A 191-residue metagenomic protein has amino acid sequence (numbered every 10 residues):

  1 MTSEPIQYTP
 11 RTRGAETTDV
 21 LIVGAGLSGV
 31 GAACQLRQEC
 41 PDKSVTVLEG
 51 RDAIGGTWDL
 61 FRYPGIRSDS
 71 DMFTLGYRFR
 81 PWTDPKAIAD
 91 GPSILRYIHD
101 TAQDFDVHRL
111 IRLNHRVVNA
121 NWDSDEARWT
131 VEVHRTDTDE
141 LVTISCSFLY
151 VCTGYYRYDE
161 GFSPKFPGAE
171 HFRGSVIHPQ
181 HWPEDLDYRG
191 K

Functional and structural regions predicted by a protein language model:
T2-Y8, G76-P85, D90, I94-Y97 (+1 more regions): Glycine-rich dinucleotide-binding loop and its adjacent helix/turn
T12-A15, E39, T143, D187: Short, flexible hinge/linker loops that cap or flank conserved catalytic cores
A15-V47: N-terminal Rossmann-like FAD-binding beta1-loop-alpha1 element of flavoenzymes
T17-D19, N114, R189-K191: Phosphate-coordination loops involved in phosphoryl transfer and adenosine-cofactor binding
C34-Q35, D59-L60, G161-K165: Short amphipathic alpha-helical segments
T46-G56, S145-T153: Carboxylate/His-rich catalytic cores and anion/metal-binding grooves
D52-D100: Glycine-rich active-site loop/strand segments that organize a redox cofactor
P85-Y158: Feature captures the FAD/FMN-dependent oxidoreductase FAD-binding
